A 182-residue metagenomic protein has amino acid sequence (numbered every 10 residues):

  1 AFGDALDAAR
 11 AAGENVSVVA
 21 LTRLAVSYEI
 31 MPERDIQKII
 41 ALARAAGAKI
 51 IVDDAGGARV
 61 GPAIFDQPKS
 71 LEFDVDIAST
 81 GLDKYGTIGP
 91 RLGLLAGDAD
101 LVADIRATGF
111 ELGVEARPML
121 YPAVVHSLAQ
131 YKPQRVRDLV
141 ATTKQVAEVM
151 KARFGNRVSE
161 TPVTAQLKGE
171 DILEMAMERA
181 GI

Functional and structural regions predicted by a protein language model:
A1-V136, V146-G155: Conserved PLP-enzyme active-site core in the AAT-like
V158-I182: Conserved C-terminal alpha-helix-loop-beta "cap" of PLP-dependent enzymes that closes/shapes the active-site mouth
